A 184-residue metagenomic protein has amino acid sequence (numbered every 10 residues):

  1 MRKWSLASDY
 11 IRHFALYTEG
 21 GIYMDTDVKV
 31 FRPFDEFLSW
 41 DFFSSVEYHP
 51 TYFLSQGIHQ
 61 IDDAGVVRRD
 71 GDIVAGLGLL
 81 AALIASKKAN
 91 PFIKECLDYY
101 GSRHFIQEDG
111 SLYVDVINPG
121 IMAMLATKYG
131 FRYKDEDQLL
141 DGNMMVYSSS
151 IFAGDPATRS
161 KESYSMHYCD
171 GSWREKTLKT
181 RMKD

Functional and structural regions predicted by a protein language model:
M1-D9, T26-D184: Glycosyltransferase-associated regions of secretory-pathway enzymes, highlighting luminal stem/catalytic domains
Y10-G21: Small-residue hinge/turn detector
